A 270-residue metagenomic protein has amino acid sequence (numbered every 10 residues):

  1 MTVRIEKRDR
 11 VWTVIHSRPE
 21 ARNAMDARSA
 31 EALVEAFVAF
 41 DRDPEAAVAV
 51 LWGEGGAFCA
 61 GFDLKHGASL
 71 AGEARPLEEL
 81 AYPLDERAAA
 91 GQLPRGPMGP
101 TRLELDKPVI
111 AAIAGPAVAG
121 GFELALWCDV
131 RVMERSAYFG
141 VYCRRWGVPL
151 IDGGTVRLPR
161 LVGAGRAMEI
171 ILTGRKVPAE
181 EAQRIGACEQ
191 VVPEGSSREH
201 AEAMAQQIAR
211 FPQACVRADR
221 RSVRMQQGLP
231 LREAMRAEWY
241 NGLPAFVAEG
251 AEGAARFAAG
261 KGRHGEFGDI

Functional and structural regions predicted by a protein language model:
M1-D9, L70, G174-A179, E199 (+1 more regions): C-terminal alpha-helix plus adjacent terminal tail
M1-G56, A68-E73: Conserved CoA-thioester-binding segment of acyl-CoA-metabolizing enzymes
V14, R18, A32-L33, L51 (+6 more regions): Terminal peptide-recognition signature
S29-A32, S197, E238: Hydrophobic alpha-helical membrane-association signature
A30-V34, V38, L64-A114, G268: An acidic, glycine-rich surface segment that forms the CoA-thioester-binding/catalytic face of crotonase-fold enzymes
G56-A60, V118, V223: Short, active-site-adjacent cap segments at secondary-structure transitions
P100-A214: Crotonase-fold acyl-CoA enzyme core
